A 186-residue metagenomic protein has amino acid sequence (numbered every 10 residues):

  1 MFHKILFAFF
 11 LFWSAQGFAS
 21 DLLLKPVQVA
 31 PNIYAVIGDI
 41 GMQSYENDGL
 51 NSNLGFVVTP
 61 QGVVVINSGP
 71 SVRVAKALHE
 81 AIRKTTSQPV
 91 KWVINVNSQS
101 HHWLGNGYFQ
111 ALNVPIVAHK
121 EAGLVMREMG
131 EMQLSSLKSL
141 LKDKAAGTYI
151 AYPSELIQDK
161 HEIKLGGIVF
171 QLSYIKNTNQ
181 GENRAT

Functional and structural regions predicted by a protein language model:
F2-A8: Sec-dependent signal peptide recognition, specifically the positively charged N-region followed immediately by
S14-Q16: N-terminal signal peptide c-region/cleavage motif recognized by signal peptidases
F18-V27: Cleaved targeting-peptide boundary
P31-A81, A185-T186: Conserved beta-strand hairpin/beta-sheet module of binuclear metal-dependent hydrolase folds, prominently
G38-I40, S68-V72, N97-S100, K120-A122 (+2 more regions): A mature extracytoplasmic/lumenal domain signature
A75, E80-E155, E162: Active-site HxH/HxHxD metal-binding segment of metal-dependent hydrolases
K160-T186: Core dinuclear metal-dependent hydrolase active-site scaffold
